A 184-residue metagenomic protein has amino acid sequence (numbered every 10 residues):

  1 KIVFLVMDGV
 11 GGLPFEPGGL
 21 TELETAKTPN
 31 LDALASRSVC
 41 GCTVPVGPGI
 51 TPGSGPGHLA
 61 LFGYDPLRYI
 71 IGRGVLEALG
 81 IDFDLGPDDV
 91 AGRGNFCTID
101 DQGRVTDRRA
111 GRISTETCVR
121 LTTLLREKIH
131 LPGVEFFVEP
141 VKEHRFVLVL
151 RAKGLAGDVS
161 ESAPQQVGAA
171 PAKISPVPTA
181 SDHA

Functional and structural regions predicted by a protein language model:
K1-L13, L34, A184: Beta-strand elements within well-structured catalytic alpha/beta cores of enzymes that handle phosphate/sulfate esters
K1-V3, C40, R145-V147: Beta-sheet entry/capping signal
F4, V44-V46, L150: Glycine-rich, histidine-containing beta strand-loop boundary motifs that form or position
G11-E127: Active-site nucleophile/metal-coordination loop of metallo-enzymes that catalyze phosphate/sulfate and related
R109-A184: Glycine-rich, mobile lid/loop segments that gate access to catalytic sites or pores
